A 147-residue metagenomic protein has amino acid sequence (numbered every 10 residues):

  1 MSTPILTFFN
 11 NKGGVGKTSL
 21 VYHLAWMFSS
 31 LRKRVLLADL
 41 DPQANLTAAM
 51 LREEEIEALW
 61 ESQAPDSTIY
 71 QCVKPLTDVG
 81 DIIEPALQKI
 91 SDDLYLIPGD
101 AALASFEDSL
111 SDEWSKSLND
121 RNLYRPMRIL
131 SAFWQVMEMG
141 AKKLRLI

Functional and structural regions predicted by a protein language model:
M1-I147: P-loop NTP-binding core
